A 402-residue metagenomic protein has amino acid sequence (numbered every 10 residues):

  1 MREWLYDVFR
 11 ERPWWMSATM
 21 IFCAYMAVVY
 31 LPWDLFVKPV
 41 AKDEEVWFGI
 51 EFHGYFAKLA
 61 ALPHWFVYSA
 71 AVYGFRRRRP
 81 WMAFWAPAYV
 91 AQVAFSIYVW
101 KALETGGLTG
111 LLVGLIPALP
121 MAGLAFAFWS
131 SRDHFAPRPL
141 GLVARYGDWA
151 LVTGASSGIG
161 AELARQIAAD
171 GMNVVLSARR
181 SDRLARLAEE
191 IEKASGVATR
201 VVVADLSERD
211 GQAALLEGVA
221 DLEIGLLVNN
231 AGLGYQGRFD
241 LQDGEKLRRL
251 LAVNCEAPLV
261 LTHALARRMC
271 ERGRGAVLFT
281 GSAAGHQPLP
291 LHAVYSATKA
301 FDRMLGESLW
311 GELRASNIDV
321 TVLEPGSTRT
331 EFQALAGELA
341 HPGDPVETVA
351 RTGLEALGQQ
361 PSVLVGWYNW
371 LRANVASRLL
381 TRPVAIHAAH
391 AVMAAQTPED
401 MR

Functional and structural regions predicted by a protein language model:
M1-A144: Topology signature of small-to-medium multi-pass alpha-helical membrane proteins
W149, S156-S157: Conserved glycine-rich cofactor-binding loop
G171-L187: Conserved glycine-rich Rossmann-like NAD(P)H-binding loop of the short-chain dehydrogenase/reductase
R238-F239, D243-L251: Substrate-binding pocket helix/loop in short-chain dehydrogenase/reductase
T262, T298: Active-site helix of classical SDR
S282: Residue(s) in the substrate-gating loop at a strand-loop-helix junction that position the organic substrate next
V322, E338-N374, R378: C-terminal helical subdomain
